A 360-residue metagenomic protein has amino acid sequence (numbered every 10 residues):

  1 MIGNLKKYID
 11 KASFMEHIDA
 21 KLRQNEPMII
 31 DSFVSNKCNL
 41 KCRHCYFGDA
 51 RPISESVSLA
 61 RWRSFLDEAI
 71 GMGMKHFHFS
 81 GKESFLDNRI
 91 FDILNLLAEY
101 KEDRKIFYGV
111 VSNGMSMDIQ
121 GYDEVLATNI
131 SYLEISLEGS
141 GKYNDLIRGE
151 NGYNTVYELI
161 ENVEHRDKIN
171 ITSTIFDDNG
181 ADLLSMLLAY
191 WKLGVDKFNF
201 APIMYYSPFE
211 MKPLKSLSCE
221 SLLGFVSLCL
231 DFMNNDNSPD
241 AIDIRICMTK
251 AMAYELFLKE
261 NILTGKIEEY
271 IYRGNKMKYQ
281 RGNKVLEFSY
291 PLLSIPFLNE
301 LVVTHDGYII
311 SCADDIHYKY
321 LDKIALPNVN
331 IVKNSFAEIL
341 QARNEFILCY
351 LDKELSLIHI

Functional and structural regions predicted by a protein language model:
M1-S13, D314-I339: A broadly conserved sequence feature marking short terminus-proximal activation segments in nucleic acid-centric
I2-S131, L217-S221: Conserved alpha-helical substructure of the radical SAM core
Y46, G121, R148, A313 (+1 more regions): Short, flexible helix/strand-to-coil boundary loops that buttress conserved ligand/catalytic motifs in alpha/beta
D49, K101, M233-D236, R343: A general structural signal marking secondary-structure boundaries and capping sites
A127, Y132, S136-E138, Y143-I310 (+2 more regions): Radical SAM enzyme [4Fe-4S]-AdoMet core and its adjacent flexible, acidic and glycine-rich loops/tails across
A342-S356: Immediate flanking context of iron-sulfur cluster ligation sites
I358-I360: Conserved small/polar residues in nucleotide/adenosyl-binding loops
